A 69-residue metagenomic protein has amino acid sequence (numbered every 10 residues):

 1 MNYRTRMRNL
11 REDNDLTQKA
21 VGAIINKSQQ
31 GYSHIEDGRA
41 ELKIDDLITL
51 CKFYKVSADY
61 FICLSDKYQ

Functional and structural regions predicted by a protein language model:
M1-D13: A short, Lys/Arg-rich alpha-helix, primarily the initiator
R6, T17, K43-D46, S57: Residues that mark the N-terminal boundary/hinge immediately upstream of a DNA-recognition element
E12, A23, K52: Alpha-helical residues within the helix-turn-helix
D13, H34, Y60-Q69: Short, charged recognition helix plus adjacent turn of helix-turn-helix-like nucleic-acid-binding domains
D15-H34: Short alpha-helical DNA-recognition segment
N26, D45-Y60: DNA major-groove recognition helix of helix-turn-helix/homeodomain DNA-binding modules
